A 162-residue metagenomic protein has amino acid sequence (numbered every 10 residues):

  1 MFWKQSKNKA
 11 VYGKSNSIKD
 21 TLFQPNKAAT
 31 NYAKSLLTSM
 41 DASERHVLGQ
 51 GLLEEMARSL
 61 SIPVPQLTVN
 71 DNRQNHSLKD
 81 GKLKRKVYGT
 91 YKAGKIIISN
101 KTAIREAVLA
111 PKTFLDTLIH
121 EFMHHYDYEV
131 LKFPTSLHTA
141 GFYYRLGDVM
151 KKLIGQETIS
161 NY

Functional and structural regions predicted by a protein language model:
M1-S43: N-terminal low-structure segments adjacent to metalloprotease catalytic domains across cellular compartments
S17, A28, L48-E55, G141: Exposed alpha-helical structural elements
Q24-K27, E44-G51, T113: Alpha-helix boundary/N-cap detector
M40-G94, L153-Y162: Auxiliary, metal-adjacent structural segments of Zn-dependent hydrolase domains
R73-K112, H125-E129, H138-V149: Active-site scaffold of zinc-dependent metalloenzymes
T113-F122: Short alpha-helical catalytic segment bearing the HExxH-like zincin motif of zinc-dependent metalloproteases
K132-L137, Y144-Y162: Short, Lys/Arg-rich amphipathic alpha-helical interaction segments that bind nucleic acids or acidic protein surfaces
